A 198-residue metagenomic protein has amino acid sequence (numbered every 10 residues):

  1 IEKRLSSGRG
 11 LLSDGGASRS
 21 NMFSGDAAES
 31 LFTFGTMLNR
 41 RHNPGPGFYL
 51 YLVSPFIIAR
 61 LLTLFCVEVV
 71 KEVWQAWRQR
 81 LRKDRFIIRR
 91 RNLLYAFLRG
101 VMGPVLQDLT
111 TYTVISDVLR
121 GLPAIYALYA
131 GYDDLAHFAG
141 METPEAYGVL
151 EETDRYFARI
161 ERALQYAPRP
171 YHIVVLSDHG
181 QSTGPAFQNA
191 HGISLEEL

Functional and structural regions predicted by a protein language model:
I1, N43-L50, V114, Y147-A158 (+1 more regions): Acidic, His- and aromatic-enriched active-site or binding-groove loops in soluble protein domains that engage sugars
I1-P123, L128-G140: His/Asp/Glu-rich, glycine-adjacent segments that coordinate divalent cations and/or stabilize oxyanion chemistry on
G15, I173-V174: Active-site alpha-helical segments that house and flank conserved acidic catalytic motifs for diphosphate chemistry
G15-A17, P168, A190, S194: Short, solvent-exposed loop/turn segments at the edges of secondary structure
P104-V105, D117, I125, Y132-I173 (+1 more regions): A long, amphipathic alpha-helix that forms part of the scaffold/cap immediately adjacent to metal-dependent active
A127-A130, V174-S177, G184: Generic beta-strand/beta-sheet core signal
H179-L198: Histidine-centered active-site microenvironments of extracellular/periplasmic hydrolases and transferases
